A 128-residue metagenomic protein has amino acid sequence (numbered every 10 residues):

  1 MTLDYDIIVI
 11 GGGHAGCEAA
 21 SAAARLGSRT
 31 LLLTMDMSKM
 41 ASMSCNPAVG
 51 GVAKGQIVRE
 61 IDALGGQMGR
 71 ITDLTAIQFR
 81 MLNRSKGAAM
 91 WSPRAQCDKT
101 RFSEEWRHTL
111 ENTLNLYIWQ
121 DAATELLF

Functional and structural regions predicted by a protein language model:
T2-A15: Beta1/beta-strand and adjacent pyrophosphate-binding region of the FAD-binding site in flavoprotein oxidoreductases
S21-F128: Conserved N-terminal/central alpha/beta ligand/cofactor-binding core
